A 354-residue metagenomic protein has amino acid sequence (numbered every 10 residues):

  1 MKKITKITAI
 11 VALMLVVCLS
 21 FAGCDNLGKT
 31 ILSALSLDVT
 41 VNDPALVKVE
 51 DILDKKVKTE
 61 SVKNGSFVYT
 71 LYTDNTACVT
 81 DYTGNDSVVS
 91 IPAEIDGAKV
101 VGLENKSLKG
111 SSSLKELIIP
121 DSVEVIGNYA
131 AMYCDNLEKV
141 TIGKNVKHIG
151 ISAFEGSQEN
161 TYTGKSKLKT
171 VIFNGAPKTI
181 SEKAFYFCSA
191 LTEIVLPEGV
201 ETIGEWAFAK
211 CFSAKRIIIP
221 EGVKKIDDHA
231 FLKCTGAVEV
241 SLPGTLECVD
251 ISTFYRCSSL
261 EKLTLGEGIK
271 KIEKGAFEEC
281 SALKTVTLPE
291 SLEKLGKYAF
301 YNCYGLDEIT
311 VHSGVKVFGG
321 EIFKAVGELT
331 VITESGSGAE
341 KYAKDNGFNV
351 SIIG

Functional and structural regions predicted by a protein language model:
I4-N26: Sec-dependent N-terminal signal peptides of Gram-positive bacterial secreted proteins and lipoproteins
L19-D43: Sec-dependent signal peptide cleavage junction
L32-L35, D43, V62, V331-G354: Extracellular/surface-exposed low-complexity segments
A34-L71: N-terminal low-complexity, Pro/Thr/Ser-rich intrinsically disordered segments that act as propeptides or flexible
P44, T59, S157-G164: Acidic Ser/Thr/Pro-rich low-complexity disordered segments that often serve as glycosylated linkers/stalks around
S66-V68, Y72-N75, G84-V101, S112-V125 (+10 more regions): Structural signature of tandem-repeat unit edges
N105-S107, G127-M132, G150-E155, S181-Y186 (+6 more regions): Consensus positions within tandem repeat domains that build extended binding/scaffold surfaces
